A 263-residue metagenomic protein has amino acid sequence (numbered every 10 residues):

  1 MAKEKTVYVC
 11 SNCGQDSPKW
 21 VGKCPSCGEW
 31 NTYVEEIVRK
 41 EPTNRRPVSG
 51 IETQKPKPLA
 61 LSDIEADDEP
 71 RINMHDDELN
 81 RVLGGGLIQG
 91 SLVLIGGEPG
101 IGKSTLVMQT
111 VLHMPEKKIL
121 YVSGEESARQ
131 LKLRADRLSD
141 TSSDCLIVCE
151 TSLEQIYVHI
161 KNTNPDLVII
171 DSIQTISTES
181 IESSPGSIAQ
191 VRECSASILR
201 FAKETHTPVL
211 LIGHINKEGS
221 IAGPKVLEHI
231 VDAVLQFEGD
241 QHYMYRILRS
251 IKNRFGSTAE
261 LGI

Functional and structural regions predicted by a protein language model:
E4-T6, W20: Short metal-coordination and nucleic-acid-contact micro-motifs, chiefly zinc-binding Cys/His arrays
C10-C13, C24-C27: Short cysteine-rich clusters marking metal-coordination/redox-active sites
P25-E29, Y33, R39-L61, E65 (+3 more regions): Conserved P-loop NTPase
S62-D77: N-terminal pre-Walker A segment at the start of P-loop NTPase domains
D76-G86: Pre-Walker A adenine-sensing motif
G90, E98-I101, M108-S197: Conserved inter-motif catalytic segment of the P-loop NTP-binding fold
I95: Hydrophobic anchor at the beta1->P-loop junction of P-loop NTPases
L199-I263: Phosphate-binding/switch region of NTP-binding enzymes
